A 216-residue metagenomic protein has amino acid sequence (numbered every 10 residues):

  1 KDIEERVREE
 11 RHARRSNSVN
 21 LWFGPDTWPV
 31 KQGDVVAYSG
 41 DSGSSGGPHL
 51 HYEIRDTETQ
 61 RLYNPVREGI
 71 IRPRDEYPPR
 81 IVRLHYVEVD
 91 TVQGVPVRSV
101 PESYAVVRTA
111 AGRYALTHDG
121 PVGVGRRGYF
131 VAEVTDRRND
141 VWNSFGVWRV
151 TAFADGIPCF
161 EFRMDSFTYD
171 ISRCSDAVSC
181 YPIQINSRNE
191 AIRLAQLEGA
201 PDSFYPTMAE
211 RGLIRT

Functional and structural regions predicted by a protein language model:
I3-W28, E53-D136, D140-F145, C159 (+1 more regions): Acidic, glycine-rich catalytic/binding loops that coordinate metals and/or anionic ligands
T27-S39: A structural signal for short beta-strand/turn segments enriched in small hydrophobics and glycine
V36-A37, I81, I157-C159, T216: Local beta-strand/beta-hairpin segments that build beta-sheet-rich folds
V36-G43, R137-V141: Inter-heme linker and motif-flanking segments adjacent to c-type heme-binding CXXCH motifs in c-type cytochromes
S39-E53: Active-site loop architecture of trypsin-fold serine endopeptidases
R149-F153: Beta-strand signatures of extracellular beta-sandwich domains
F162-T216: Beta-strand-rich ligand-recognition modules
